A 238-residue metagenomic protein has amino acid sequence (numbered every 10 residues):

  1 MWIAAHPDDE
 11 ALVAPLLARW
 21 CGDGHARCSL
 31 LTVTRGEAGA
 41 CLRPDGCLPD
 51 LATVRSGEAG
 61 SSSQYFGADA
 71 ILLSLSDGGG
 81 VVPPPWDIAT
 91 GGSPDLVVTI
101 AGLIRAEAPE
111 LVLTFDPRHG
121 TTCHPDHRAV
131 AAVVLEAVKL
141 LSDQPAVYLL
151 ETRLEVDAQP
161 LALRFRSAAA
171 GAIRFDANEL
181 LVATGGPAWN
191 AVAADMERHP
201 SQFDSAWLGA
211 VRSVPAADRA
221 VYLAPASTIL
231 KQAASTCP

Functional and structural regions predicted by a protein language model:
M1-E107, E136-L140: Active-site rim/loop-helix segments in enzyme catalytic domains that contact anionic ligands
M1-I3, P83-P238: Metal-dependent de-N-acetylase/amidase catalytic core
